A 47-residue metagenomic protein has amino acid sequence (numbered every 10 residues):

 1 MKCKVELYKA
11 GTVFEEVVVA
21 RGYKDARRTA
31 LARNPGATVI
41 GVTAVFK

Functional and structural regions predicted by a protein language model:
M1-F14: Short aromatic-glycine-(Arg/Gly/Cys) micro-motifs in beta-strand/loop hairpins
K9, G22, T43-F46: N-terminal regions of proteins, emphasizing targeting and processing segments when present
E16-V18: Generic detection of short hydrophobic beta-strand segments and adjacent strand-loop junctions
R33-K47: Short, mixed-charge low-complexity intrinsically disordered segments
